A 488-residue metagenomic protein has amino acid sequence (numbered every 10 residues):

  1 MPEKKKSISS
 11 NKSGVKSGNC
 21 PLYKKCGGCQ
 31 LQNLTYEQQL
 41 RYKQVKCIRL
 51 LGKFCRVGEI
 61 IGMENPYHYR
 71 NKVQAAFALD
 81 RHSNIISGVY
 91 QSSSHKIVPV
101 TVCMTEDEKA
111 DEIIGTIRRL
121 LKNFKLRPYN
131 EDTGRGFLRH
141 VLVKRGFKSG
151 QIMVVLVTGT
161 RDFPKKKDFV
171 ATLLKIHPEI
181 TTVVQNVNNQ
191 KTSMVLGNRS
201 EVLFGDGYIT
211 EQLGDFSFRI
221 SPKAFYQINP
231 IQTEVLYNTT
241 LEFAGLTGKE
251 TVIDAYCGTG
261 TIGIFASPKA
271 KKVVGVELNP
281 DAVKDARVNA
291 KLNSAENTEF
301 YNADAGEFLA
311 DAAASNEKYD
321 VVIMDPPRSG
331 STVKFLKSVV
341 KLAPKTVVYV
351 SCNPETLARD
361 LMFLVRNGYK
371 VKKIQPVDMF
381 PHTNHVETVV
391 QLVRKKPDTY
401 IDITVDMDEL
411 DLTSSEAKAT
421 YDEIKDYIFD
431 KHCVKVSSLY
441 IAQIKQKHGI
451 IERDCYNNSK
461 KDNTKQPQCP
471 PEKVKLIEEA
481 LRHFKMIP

Functional and structural regions predicted by a protein language model:
P2-K12, K165-T413, Y421-D422: Rossmann-like S-adenosyl-L-methionine
P2-V45, Y67-H68: Cysteine-cluster motifs in flexible loop/terminal segments that predominantly coordinate metals
Q30-P128, V143, K148, F163: Extended interfacial segments that mediate partner engagement and assembly in macromolecular machines
A78, V143, G150-G159, S217-S221 (+1 more regions): Short, aliphatic-rich beta-strand segments
T413-D426, S437-S438, E452: Short, charged amphipathic recognition helices of the HTH superfamily and cognate SANT/SANTA-like modules
K418, Q466-P488: Phospho-regulated, low-complexity intrinsically disordered regions of nuclear gene-regulatory and chromatin-associated
T420-H432, A442-H448: DNA-recognition alpha helix
E452-D462: Short Lys/Arg-enriched helix C-cap and helix-to-coil transition segments that create basic nucleic-acid-contact patches
